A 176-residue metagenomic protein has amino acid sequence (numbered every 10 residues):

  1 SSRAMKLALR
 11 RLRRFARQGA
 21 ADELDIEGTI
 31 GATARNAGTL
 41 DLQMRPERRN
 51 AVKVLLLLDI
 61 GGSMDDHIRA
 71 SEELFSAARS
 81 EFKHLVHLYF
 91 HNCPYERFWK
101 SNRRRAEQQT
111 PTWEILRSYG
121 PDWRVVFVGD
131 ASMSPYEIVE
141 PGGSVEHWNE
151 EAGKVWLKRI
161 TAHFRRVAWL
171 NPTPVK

Functional and structural regions predicted by a protein language model:
S1-V52: Acidic/polar low-complexity segments with low predicted structural confidence
S2, K6, L24, M64-I68 (+2 more regions): Conserved structured core elements
L12, A16, L74-F82, W156-T161: Hydrophobic, Leu/Ile/Phe/Ala-enriched alpha-helical segments that form helix-helix packing faces
A20-T33, H91-A106, G129-G143: Acidic/glycine-enriched edge-of-secondary-structure segments
L40-L42, P111-T112, G153-K154: Glycine-rich, charged/polar anion/phosphate-binding loops that engage phosphate groups from diverse ligands
P46-I60, M64-T110, D122-D130, R165 (+1 more regions): Von Willebrand factor
T112-Y119: Short amphipathic alpha-helix with an adjacent loop that forms part of the alpha/beta core around
Y119-P121, A131, P135-K176: Von Willebrand factor type A / integrin I
